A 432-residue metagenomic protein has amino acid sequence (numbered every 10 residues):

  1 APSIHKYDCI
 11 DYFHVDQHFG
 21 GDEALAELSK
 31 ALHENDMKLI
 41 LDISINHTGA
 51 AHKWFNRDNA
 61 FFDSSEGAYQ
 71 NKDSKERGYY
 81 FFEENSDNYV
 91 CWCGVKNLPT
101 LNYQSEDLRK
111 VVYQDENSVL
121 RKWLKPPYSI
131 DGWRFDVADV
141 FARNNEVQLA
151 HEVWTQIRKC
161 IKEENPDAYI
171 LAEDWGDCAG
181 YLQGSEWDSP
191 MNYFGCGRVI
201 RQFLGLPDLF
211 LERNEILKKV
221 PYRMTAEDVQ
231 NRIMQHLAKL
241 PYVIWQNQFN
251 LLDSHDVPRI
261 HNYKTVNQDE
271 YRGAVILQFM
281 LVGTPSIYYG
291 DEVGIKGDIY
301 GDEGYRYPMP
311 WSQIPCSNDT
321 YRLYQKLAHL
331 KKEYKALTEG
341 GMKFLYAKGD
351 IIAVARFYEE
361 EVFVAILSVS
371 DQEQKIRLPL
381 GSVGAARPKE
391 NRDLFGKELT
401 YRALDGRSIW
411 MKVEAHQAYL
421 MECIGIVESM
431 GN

Functional and structural regions predicted by a protein language model:
A1-N432: Active-site and adjacent substrate-binding regions of carbohydrate-active enzymes
